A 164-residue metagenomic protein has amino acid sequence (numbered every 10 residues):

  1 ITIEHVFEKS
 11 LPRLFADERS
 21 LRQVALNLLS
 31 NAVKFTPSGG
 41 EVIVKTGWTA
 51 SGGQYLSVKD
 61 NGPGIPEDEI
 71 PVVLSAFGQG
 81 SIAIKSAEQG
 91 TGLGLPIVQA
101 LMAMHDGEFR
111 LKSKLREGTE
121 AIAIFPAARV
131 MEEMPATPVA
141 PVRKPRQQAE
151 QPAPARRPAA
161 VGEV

Functional and structural regions predicted by a protein language model:
T2-P12, T49: Conserved catalytic submotifs in the C-terminal HATPase_c
A32-V33: Short helix-loop "hinge" at the ATP-lid/N-box region of the Bergerat-fold HATPase_c
G39-G52: Short beta-strand/loop element within the Bergerat-fold HATPase_c
I65-Q79: Short conserved segment of the HATPase_c
G78-Q89: Glycine-rich ATP-lid/hinge loop adjacent to the conserved G-boxes
D106-K112: Glycine-rich ATP-binding loops of the HATPase_c
